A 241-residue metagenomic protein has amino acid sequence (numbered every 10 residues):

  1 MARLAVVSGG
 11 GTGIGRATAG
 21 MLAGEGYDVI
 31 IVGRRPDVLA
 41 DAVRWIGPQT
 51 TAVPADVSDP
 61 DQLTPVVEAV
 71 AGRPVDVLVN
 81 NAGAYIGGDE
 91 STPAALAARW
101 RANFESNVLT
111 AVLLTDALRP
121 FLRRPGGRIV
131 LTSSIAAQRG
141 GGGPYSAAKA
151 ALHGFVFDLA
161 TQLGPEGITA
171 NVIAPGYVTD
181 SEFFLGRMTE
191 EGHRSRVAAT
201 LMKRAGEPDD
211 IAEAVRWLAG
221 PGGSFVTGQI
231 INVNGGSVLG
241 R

Functional and structural regions predicted by a protein language model:
G11-G13: Conserved glycine-rich cofactor-binding loop
E68, A84-R101, P144, F184-M188: Conserved mid-core segment of classical short-chain dehydrogenase/reductases
E68-G72, S106-R124, A160-T161, G220: Amphipathic alpha-helical dimer-interface segment in Rossmann-like NAD(P)H-dependent oxidoreductases
D89, R216, T227-R241: Short C-terminal tail/terminal secondary-structure segment of NAD(P)H-dependent dehydrogenase/reductase domains
P93-V112, V130, L152: Catalytic Tyr-X3-Lys loop
R128-P165, Y177-V178: Catalytic loop of short-chain dehydrogenase/reductase
G164, T169, V226-G228: Short, small/polar-rich loop/turn modules that mediate ligand/substrate recognition or access, typified
P165, P175-T200, G240-R241: A glycine/serine/threonine-rich, flexible loop-to-helix segment that serves as the NAD(P) cofactor-binding "lid"
